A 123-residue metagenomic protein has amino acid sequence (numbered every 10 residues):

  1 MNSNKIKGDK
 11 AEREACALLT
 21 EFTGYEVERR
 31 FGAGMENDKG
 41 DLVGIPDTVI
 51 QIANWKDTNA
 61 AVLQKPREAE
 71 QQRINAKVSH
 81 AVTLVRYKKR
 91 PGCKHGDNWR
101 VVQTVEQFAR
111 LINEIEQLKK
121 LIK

Functional and structural regions predicted by a protein language model:
M1-K123: Catalytic phosphate/metal-binding cores of nucleic-acid and nucleotide-processing enzymes, i.e., regions that mediate
